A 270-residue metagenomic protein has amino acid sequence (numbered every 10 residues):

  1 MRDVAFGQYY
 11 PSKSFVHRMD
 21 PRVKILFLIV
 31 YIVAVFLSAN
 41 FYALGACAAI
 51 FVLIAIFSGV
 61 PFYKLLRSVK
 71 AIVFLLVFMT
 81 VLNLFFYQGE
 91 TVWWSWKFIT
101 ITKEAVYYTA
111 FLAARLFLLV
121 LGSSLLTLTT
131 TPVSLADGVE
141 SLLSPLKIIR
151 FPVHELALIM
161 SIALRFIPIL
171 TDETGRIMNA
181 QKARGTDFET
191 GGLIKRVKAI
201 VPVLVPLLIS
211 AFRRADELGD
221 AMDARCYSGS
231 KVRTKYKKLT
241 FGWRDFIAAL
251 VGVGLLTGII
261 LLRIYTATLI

Functional and structural regions predicted by a protein language model:
M1-F41, C47-I56, S141-S144, I148-F151 (+3 more regions): Transmembrane alpha-helix interface motif
K13, F36, V60-K64, W96 (+4 more regions): Membrane-helix interfacial "entry" motifs
K24, Y63-V73, D245-A248: Alpha-helical transmembrane segments and their helix-start/interface "positive-inside/aromatic belt" motifs in integral
N40, L44, G59-Y63, Y87-S95 (+2 more regions): Transmembrane helix-loop junctions in multipass membrane proteins, especially transporters and channels
I50-V60, L75-F78: Alpha-helical transmembrane segments and their membrane-interface exit regions
I72-T186: Juxtamembrane/interface alpha-helical elements of multi-pass membrane proteins
